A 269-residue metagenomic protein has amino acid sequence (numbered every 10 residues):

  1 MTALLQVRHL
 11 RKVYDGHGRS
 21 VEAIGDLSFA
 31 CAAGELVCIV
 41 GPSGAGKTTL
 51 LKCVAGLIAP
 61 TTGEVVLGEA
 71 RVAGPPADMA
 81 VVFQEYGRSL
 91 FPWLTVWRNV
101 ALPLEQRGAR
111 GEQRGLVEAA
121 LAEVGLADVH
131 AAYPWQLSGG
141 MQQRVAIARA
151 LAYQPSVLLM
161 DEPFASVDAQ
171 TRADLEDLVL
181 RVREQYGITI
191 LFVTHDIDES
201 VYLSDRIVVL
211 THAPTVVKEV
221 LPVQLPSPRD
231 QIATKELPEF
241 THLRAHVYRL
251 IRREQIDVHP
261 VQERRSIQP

Functional and structural regions predicted by a protein language model:
D15-H17, A59, R98-R114, E123: ABC-type ATPase nucleotide-binding domains, specifically the catalytic core motifs of the NBD
V40-P42: The feature captures the beta-strand-to-loop junction immediately N-terminal to the Walker
A55: Helix-to-loop junction immediately C-terminal to a conserved catalytic motif
G63-P75: Conserved ABC transporter NBD signature motif
L102, A132-W135, Y153: Conserved signature/switch motifs of ABC ATPase nucleotide-binding domains
G111-V129, R181: Conserved ABC ATPase "signature" region
I147: Hydrophobic anchor residue at the start of the ABC signature
L158-D161: Catalytic Walker B motif of ABC-type/P-loop ATPase nucleotide-binding domains
